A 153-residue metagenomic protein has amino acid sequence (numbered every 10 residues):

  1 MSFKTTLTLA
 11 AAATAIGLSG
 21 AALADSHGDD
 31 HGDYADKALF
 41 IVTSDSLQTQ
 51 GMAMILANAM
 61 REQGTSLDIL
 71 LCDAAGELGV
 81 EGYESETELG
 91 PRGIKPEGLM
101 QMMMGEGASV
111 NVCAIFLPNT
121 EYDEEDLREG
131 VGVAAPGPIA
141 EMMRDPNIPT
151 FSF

Functional and structural regions predicted by a protein language model:
M1-A10: Bacterial N-terminal signal peptides that target proteins for export
A10-G17: Bacterial N-terminal signal peptides
S19-A21: N-terminal signal peptide c-region/cleavage motif recognized by signal peptidases
L23-G51, I55-F153: Secreted/extracellular ectodomain signature
